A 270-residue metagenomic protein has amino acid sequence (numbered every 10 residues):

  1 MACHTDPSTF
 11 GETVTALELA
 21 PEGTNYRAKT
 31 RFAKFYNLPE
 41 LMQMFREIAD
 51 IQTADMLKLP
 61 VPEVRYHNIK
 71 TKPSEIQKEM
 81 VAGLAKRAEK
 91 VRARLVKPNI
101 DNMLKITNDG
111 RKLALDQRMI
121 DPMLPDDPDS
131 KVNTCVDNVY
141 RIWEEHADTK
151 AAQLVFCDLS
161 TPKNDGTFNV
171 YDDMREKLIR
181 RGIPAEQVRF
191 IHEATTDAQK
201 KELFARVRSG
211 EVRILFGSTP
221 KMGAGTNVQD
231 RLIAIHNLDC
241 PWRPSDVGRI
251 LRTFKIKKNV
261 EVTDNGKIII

Functional and structural regions predicted by a protein language model:
M1-P125, R141, I270: Inter-lobe coupling linker of SF2 helicases/translocases
L41, L124-V136, G166-Y171, R243: Phosphate/oxyanion-binding active-site loops and adjacent basic polyanion-contact surfaces
T134-N138, E202-L203: Well-ordered alpha-helical segments embedded in enzymatic catalytic cores
D148-K150, E211-V212: Short, high-confidence coil segments that cap the C-terminus of an alpha-helix and link into the following beta-strand
A151-L159: Conserved RecA-like ASCE P-loop NTPase motor core of nucleic-acid helicases/translocases
L159-H192: Conserved helicase motor "Helicase C" RecA-like lobe of SF1/SF2 P-loop NTPases
I179, I183-I270: Conserved RecA-like P-loop NTPase helicase motor core
